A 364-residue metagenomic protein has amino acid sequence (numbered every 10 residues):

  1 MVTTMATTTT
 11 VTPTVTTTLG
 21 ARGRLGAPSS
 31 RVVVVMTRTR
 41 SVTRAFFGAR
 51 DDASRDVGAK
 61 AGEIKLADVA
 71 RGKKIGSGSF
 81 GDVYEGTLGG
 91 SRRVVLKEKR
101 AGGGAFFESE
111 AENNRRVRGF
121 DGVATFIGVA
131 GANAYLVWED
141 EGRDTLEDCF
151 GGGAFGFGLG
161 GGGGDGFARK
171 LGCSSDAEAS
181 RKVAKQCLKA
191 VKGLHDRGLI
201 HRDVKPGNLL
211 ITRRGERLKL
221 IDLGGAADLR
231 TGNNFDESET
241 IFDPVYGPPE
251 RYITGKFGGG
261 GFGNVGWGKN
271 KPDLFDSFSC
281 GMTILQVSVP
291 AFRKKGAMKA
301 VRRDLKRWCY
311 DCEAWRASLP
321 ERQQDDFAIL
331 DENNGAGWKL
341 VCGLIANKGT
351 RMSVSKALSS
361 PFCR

Functional and structural regions predicted by a protein language model:
R44-L66, G72-K73: Juxta-kinase regulatory segment immediately upstream of eukaryotic protein kinase catalytic domains
G86-S109: ATP-binding glycine-rich loop module of kinase domains
R118-G131: Conserved HxN/HPN-centered segment at the entrance to the catalytic loop of eukaryotic protein kinase-like domains
N133-T145: Conserved short submotifs of the Hanks-type protein kinase catalytic core that shape the nucleotide-binding pocket
V183-A184: Activation segment signature within eukaryotic-like protein kinase domains
H195-T212: Catalytic-loop of the protein kinase fold
T212-E250, T254-K256: Activation segment/activation loop of eukaryotic-type protein kinase catalytic domains
T254-I329: Conserved C-lobe activation region of Hanks-type protein kinase-like domains
